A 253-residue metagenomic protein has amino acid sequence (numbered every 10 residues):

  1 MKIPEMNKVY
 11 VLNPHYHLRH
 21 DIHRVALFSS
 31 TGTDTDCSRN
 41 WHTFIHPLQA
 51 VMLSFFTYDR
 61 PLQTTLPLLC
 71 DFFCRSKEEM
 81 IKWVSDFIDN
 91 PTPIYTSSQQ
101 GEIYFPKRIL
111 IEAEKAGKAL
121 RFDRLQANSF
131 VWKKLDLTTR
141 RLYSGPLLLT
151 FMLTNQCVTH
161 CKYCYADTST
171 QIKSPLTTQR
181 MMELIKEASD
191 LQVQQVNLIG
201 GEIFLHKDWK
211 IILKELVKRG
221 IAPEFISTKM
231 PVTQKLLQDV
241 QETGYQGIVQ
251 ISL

Functional and structural regions predicted by a protein language model:
M1-R19: Hydrophobic packing positions characteristic of elongated beta-solenoid/beta-helix-type spike/fiber shafts
L18, L27, M52, V84 (+2 more regions): Hydrophobic beta-strand residues in large extracellular and virion-surface proteins
R19-A50: Short alpha-helical segments that sit at the start of domains
W41-L148: Long, charge-rich, low-complexity alpha-helical segments
T57, T154, H206: Residue-level recognition of the GNAT/N-acetyltransferase active site
R141-R180: Canonical Radical SAM [4Fe-4S] cluster-binding loop centered on the CxxxCxxC motif and its immediate flanking residues
L153, I199-G201: A secondary-structure boundary/capping signal
T178-I199, H206-L253: Radical SAM/AdoMet-radical enzyme domain recognition
